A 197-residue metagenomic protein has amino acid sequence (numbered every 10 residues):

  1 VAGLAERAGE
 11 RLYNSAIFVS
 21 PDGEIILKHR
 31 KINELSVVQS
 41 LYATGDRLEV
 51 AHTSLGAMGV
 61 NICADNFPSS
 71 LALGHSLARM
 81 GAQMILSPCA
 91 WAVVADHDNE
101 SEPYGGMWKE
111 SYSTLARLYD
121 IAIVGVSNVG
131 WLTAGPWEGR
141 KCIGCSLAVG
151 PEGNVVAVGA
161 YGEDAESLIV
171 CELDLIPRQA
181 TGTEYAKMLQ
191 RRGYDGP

Functional and structural regions predicted by a protein language model:
V1, F67-S167: CN hydrolase (nitrilase-like) catalytic-core segments centered on the catalytic cysteine and neighboring Lys/Glu
L4, I62, S127: A cross-domain feature marking catalytic cores of carbohydrate-active enzymes and several ubiquitous metabolic/repair
E6-A8, Y161-G162: Short polar/acidic secondary-structure junctions
R7-E110, V170, L175, Q179-L189: Active-site catalytic loop in hydrolytic enzyme cores
Q190-P197: Short, cationic low-complexity segments
